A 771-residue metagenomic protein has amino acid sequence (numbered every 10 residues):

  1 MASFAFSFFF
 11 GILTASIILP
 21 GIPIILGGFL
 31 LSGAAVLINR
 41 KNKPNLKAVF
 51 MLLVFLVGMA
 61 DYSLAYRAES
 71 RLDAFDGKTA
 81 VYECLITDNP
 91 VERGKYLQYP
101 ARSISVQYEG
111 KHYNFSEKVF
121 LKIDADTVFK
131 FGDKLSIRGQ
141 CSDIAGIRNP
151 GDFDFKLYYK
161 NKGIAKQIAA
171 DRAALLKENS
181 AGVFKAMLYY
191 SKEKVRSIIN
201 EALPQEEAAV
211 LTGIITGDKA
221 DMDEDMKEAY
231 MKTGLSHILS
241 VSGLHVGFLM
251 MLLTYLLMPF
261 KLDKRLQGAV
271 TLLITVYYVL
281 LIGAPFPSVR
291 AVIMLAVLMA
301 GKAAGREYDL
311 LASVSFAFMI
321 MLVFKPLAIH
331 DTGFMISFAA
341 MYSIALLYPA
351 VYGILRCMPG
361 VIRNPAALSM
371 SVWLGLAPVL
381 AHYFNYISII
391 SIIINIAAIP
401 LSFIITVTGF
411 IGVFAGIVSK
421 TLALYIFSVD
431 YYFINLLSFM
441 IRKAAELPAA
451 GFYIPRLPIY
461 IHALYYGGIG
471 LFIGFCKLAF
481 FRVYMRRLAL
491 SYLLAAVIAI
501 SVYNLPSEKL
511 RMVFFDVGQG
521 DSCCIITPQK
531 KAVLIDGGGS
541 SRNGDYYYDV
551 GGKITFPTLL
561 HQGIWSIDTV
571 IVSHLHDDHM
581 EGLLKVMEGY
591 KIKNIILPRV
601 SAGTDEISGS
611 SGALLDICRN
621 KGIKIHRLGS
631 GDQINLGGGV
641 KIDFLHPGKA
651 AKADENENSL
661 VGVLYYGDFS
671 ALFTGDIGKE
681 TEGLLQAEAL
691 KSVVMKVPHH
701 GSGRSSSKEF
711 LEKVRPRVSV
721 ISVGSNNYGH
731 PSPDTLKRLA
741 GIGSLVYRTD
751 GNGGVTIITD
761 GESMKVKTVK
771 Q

Functional and structural regions predicted by a protein language model:
M1-D73, K177, R290, G474 (+1 more regions): N-terminal leader/targeting segments
S3, L19, L46-F50, I168 (+8 more regions): Hydrophobic alpha-helical transmembrane segments in multi-pass membrane proteins
F6, Y159-M294, M299, V513 (+6 more regions): Aromatic-rich juxtamembrane segments at the membrane interface
L53-H237, R542, K553-L560, S566 (+5 more regions): Membrane-interface helix/helix-cap signal primarily in integral membrane proteins
I320-H330, A445-T569, R619-V694, S705 (+1 more regions): Core dinuclear metal-dependent hydrolase active-site scaffold
I567-D578, M695-H699: Metallo-beta-lactamase
D577-I617: Active-site HxH/HxHxD metal-binding segment of metal-dependent hydrolases
N594, E682-G754: Cap/insert and terminal regions of metallo-dependent hydrolase folds
